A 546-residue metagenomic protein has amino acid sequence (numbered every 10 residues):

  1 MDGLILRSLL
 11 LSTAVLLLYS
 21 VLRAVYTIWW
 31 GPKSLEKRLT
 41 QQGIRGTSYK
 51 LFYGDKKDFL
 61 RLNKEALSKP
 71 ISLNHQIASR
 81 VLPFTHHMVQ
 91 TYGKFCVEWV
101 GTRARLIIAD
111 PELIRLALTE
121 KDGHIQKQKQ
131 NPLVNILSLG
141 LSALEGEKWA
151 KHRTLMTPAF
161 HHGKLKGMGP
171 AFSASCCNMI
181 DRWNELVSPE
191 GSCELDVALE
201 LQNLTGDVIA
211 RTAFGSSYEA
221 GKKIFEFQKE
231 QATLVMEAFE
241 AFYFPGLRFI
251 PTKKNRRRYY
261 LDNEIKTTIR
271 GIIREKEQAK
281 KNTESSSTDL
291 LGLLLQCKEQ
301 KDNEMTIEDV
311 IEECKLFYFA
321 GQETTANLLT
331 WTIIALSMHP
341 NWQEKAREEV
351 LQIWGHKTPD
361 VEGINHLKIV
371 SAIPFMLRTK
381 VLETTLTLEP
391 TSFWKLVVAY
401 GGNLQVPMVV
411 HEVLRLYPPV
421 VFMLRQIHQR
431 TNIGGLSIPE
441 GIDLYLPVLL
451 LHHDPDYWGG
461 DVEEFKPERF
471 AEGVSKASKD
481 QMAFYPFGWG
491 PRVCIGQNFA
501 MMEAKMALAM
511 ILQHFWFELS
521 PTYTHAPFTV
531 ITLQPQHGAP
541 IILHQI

Functional and structural regions predicted by a protein language model:
D2-L137, E145-E147, K151, S173-D181 (+4 more regions): N-terminal membrane-proximal hinge/A-helix region immediately C-terminal to the signal-anchor transmembrane segment
D2-L4, R80, L449, W516 (+1 more regions): C-terminal helix/juxtamembrane-tail motif
R7, K33, L116-L118, I125-L137 (+5 more regions): Cytochrome P450 heme-thiolate monooxygenase catalytic core
S72-G93, T267, G271, K357-T387 (+1 more regions): Conserved cytochrome P450 K-helix E-x-x-R motif and the immediately C-terminal K′/meander segment
P158, A320, F422, E472-A504 (+1 more regions): Cytochrome P450 heme-thiolate "Cys pocket" and heme-binding signature region
T325-S337, A507: Short, small-residue alpha-helix embedded
P340-W342, L444, Q497-Q534: Cytochrome P450 heme-binding "Cys pocket" and the immediately downstream C-terminal segment
W394, L446-S475: Conserved cytochrome P450 K-helix/beta-meander segment immediately N-terminal to the heme-binding cysteine loop
